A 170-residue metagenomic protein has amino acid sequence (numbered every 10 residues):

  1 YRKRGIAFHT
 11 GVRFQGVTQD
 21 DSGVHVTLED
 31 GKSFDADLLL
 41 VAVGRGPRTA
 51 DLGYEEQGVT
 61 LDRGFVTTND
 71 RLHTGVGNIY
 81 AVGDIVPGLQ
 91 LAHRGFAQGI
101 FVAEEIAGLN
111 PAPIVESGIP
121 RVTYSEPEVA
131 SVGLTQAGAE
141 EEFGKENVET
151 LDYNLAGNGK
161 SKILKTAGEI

Functional and structural regions predicted by a protein language model:
Y1-F8: Helical element adjacent to the flavin cofactor pocket in flavoenzyme catalytic cores
A7, T60, E146-E149: Conserved beta-strand segments of alpha/beta enzyme cores
T10-S22: A conserved short coil-to-beta-strand element within the FAD-binding core of flavoproteins
T10-V12, R63, D152: Short loop/edge segments at beta-strand edges and connector loops that shape dinucleotide/nucleotide cofactor-binding
F14-Q15, R45-R48, I85-I170: Mid-to-C-terminal Rossmann-like scaffold of FAD/NAD(P)H-dependent oxidoreductases
E29-G31: Glycine-centered tight beta-turn/hairpin loop motif at sheet-sheet or coil-to-beta transitions
S33-N110: FAD-site-proximal beta/loop scaffold in flavoenzymes
